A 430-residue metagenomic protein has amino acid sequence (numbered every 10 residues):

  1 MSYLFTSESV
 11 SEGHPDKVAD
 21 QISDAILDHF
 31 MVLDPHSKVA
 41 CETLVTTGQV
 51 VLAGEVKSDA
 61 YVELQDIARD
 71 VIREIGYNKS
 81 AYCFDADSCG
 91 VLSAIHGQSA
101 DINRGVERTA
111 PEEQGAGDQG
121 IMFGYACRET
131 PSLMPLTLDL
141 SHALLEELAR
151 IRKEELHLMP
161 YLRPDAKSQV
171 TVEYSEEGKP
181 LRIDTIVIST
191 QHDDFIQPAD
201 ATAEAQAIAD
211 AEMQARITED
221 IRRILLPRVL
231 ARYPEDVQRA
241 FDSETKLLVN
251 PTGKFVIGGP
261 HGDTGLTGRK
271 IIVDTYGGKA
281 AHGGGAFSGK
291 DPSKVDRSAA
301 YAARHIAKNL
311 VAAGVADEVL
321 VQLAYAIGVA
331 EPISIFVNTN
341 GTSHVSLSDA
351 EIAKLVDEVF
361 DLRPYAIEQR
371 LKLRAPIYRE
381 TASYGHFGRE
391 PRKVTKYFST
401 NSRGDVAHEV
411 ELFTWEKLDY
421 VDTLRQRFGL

Functional and structural regions predicted by a protein language model:
M1-A40, V421, R427-L430: N-terminal, positively charged regions that mediate nucleic acid binding
T6, D66, R73-I257, G388 (+2 more regions): Glycine-rich, mobile lid/loop segments that gate access to catalytic sites or pores
E8, E12-M31, A126-R150, K290-G314: Alpha-helical support elements that line or immediately flank enzyme active sites and cofactor-binding pockets
E8-V10, H14-A19, G115-T130, V256-A281 (+2 more regions): Conserved phosphate/anionic-ligand binding catalytic regions in large, soluble enzymes, centered on
V39-D59, I327-E331: Short, charge-patterned binding micro-sites
T46, E318, Y325-L430: Internal helix-turn-beta structural module
G48-V50, E154-K179, A313-E351: A structural-propensity feature for long, helix-poor, extended segments
I271, Y276-L320, E331-N338: C-terminal catalytic subdomain
